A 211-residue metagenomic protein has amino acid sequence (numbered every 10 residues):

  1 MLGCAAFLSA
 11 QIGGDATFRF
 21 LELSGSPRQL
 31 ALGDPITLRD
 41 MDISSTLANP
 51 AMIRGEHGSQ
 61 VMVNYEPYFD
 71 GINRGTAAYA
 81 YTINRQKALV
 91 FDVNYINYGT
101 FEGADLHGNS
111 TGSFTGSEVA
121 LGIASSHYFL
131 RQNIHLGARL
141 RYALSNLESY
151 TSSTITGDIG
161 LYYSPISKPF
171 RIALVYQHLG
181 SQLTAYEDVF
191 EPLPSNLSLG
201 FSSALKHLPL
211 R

Functional and structural regions predicted by a protein language model:
M1-G13: Bacterial Sec-dependent N-terminal signal peptides
Q11-R211: Subset of outer-membrane beta-barrel
